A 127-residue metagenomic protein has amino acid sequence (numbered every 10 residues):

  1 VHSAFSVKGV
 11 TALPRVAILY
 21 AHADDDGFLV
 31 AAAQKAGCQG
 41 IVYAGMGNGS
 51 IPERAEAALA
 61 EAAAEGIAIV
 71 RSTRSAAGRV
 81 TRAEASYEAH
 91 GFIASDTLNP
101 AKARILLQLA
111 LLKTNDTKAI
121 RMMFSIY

Functional and structural regions predicted by a protein language model:
V1-N48, I126-Y127: Accessory alpha-helical/coil subdomains and C-terminal extensions that flank or cap enzyme catalytic cores
A32, N48-Y127: C-terminal non-catalytic interaction/assembly regions of soluble proteins
